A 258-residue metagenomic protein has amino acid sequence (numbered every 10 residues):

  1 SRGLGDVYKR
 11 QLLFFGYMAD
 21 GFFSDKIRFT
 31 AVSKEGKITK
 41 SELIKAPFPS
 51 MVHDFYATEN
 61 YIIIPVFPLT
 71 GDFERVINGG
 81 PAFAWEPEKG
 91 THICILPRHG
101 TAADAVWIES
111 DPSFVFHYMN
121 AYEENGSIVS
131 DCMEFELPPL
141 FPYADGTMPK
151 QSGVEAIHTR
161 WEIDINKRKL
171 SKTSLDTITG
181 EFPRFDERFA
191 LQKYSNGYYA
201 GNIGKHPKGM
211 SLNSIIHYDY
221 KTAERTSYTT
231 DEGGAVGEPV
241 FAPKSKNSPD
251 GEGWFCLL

Functional and structural regions predicted by a protein language model:
R2-Y8: Short, small-residue-biased leader/transition segments that mark boundaries at the very start of proteins
R10-Y17, Y61-P65, I128-M133, S195-G204 (+1 more regions): Short beta-strand elements that form the blades of beta-propeller/WD-repeat-like and other beta-sheet-rich scaffold
M18-G21, F67-E86, F135-S152, N202-G209 (+1 more regions): Short, conserved, GDST-rich strand-edge loop motifs in beta-rich repeat architectures
S24-K37, I77-T101, A144-N166, S211-T222: Beta-propeller blade signature
D25, M51, K89, H117 (+3 more regions): Beta-rich catalytic cores
V106-M119, T173-D186, E224-S245: Conserved blade-ending motifs and adjacent loop-strand segments that build the rim/top face of beta-propeller domains
M119-R225: Long, well-ordered mid-to-C-terminal structural blocks that present hydrophobic/aromatic surfaces
G209-L257: Generic long, charged, amphipathic alpha-helical segments
